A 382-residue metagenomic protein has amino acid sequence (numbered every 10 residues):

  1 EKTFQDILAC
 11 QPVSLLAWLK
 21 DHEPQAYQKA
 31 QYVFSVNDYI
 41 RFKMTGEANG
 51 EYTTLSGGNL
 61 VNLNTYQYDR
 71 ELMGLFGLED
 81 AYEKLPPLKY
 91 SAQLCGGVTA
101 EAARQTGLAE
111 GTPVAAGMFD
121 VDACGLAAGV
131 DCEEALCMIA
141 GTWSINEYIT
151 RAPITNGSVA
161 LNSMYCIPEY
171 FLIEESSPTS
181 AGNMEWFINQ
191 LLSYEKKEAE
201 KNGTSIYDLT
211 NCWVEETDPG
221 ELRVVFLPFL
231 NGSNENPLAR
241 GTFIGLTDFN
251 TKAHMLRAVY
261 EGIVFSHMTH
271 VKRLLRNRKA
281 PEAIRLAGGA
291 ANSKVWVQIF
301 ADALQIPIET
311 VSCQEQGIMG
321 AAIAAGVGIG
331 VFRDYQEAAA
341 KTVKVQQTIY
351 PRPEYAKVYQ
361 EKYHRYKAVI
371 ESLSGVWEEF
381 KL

Functional and structural regions predicted by a protein language model:
E1-N49, N59-E79, L94-L382: Active-site core segments that coordinate phosphate-bearing ligands/cofactors across diverse enzyme families
T54: Dinucleotide-binding Rossmann-like beta1-alpha1 core, especially the glycine-rich loop that anchors the ADP
